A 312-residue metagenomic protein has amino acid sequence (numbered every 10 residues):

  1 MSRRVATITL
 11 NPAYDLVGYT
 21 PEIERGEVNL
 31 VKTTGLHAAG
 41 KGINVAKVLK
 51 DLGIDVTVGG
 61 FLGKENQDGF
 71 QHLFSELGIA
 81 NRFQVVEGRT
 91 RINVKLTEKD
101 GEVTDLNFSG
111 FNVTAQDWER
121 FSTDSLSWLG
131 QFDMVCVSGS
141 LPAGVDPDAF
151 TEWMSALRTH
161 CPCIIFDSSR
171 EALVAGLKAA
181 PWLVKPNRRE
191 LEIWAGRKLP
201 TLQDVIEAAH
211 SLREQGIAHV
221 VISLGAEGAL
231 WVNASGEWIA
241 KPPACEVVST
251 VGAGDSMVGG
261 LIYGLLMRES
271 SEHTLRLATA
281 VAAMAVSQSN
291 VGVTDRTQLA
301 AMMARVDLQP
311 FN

Functional and structural regions predicted by a protein language model:
M1-G59, Q67-G69, N312: Glycine-rich phosphate/adenosyl-contacting loop at the front of the ribokinase-like
V5, I54-V56, N81, I164 (+2 more regions): Hydrophobic anchor at the start of a short beta-strand that flanks the dinucleotide cofactor-binding loop
E27, D51-D133, A301-N312: Conserved N-terminal subdomain of the carbohydrate kinase-like
L49, N187, G254: Short, conserved phosphate/pyrophosphate- and ester-handling motifs at nucleotide-, phospho-/glycolipid
K50, R158, L266: Gly/Ala-rich phosphate-binding loop of Rossmann-like dinucleotide-binding domains, activating on the conserved
D105-N107, F132-S140, D167, K185-E190: Short beta-strands and strand-loop turn motifs
P147-E237: Conserved phosphate/ATP/ADP-binding segment of small-molecule kinases
V174, L202-N312: Conserved phosphate-binding/catalytic region of the ribokinase-like
